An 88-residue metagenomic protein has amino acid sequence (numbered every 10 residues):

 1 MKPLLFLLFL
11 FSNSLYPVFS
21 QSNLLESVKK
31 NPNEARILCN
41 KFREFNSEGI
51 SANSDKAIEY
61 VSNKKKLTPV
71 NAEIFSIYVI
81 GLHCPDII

Functional and structural regions predicted by a protein language model:
M1-Q21: Classic N-terminal secretory signal peptides
P3, K30, L67: Conserved aromatic-histidine-acidic binding/catalytic patches
L4-L8, N46, K56: Intrinsic low-complexity, intrinsically disordered segments enriched in polar/basic residues
Q21-N40: Short N-terminal segments immediately surrounding and downstream of signal-peptide cleavage
C39-S47: Regular secondary-structure segments
E48-I88: Compact alpha-helical subdomains of small soluble proteins
